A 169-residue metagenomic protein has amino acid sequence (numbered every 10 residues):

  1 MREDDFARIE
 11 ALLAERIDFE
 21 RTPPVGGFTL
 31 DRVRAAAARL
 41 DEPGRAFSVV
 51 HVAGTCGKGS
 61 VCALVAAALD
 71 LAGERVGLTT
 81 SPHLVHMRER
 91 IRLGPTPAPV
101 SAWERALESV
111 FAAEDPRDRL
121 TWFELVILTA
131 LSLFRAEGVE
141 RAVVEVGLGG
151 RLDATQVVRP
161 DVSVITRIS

Functional and structural regions predicted by a protein language model:
M1-P24: Charged, amphipathic alpha-helical linker segments immediately N-terminal to NTP-binding catalytic cores
P24-L30, R34-R45, D70-V158: ATP-dependent carboxylate-amine ligase catalytic core
S48, V52, S60-G77: A conserved segment at the C-terminal end of the G1
H51, R92, V164: Conserved beta-strand segments that form the floor/walls of ligand-binding pockets within enzyme and binding domains
V146, R167-I168: Glycine-rich, N-terminal phosphate-binding loop of Rossmann-like dinucleotide-binding domains
Q156-R167: Inter-motif core of Ras-like GTPase G domains
